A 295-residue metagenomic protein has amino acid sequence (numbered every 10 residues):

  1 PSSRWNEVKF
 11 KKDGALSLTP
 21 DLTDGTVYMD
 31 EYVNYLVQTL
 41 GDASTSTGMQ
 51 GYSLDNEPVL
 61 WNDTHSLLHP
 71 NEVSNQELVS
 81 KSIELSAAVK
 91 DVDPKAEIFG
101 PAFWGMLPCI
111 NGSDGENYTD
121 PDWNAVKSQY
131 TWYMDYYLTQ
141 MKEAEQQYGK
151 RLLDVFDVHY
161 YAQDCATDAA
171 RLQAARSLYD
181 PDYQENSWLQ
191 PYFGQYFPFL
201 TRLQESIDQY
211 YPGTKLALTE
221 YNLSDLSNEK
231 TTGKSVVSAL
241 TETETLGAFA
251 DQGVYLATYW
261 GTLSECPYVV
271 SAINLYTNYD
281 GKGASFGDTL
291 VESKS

Functional and structural regions predicted by a protein language model:
P1-A166: N-terminal catalytic cores of secreted or lumenal carbohydrate-active enzymes
F10-T19, H65-N71, D180-Y192, S227-T231: Glycine- and acidic
T23, V27, E72, Q76 (+4 more regions): Soluble non-cytosolic domains of exported or imported proteins
P58-N62, G105-C109, A162-T167, L223-K230 (+2 more regions): Flexible loop/turn segments at secondary-structure boundaries
N75, W123-K127, T131, L189-F193 (+2 more regions): Hydrophobic alpha-helical scaffolding
I83-A87, D91, E97, D154 (+2 more regions): Glycoside hydrolase catalytic-domain groove-lining segments
L203-W260, S264-E265: Contiguous mid-protein beta-loop-alpha structural module that forms a pocket-lining wall or clamp of enzyme active
G247-S295: Aromatic- and carboxylate-lined catalytic core of secreted/periplasmic carbohydrate-active enzymes
